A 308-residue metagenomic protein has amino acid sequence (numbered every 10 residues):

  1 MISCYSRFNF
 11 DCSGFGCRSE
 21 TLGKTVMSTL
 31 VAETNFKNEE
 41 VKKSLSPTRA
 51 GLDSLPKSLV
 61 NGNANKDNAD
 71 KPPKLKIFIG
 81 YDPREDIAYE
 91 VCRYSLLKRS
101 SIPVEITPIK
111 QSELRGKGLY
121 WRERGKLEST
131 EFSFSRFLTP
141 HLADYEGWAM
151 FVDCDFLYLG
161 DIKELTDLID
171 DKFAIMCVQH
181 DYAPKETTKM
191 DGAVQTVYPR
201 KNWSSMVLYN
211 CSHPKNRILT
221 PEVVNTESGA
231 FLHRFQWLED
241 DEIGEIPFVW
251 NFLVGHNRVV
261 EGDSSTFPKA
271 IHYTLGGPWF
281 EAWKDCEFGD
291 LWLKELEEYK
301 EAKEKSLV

Functional and structural regions predicted by a protein language model:
G14-G16, G23, G51, G62: Residue-identity detector for glycine
S28-V41, L45-G62, N68-F78, R84 (+4 more regions): A glycosyltransferase accessory/donor-loop signature
S95-P103: Short, acidic, metal-binding catalytic loop of nucleotide-sugar glycosyltransferases
T107-H141: Active-site-proximal specificity loops/subdomain of glycosyltransferases
S135-P184: GT-A fold catalytic core of metal-dependent nucleotide-sugar glycosyltransferases, centered on the diacidic
D170-G229: Conserved catalytic core of nucleotide-sugar-dependent glycosyltransferases
